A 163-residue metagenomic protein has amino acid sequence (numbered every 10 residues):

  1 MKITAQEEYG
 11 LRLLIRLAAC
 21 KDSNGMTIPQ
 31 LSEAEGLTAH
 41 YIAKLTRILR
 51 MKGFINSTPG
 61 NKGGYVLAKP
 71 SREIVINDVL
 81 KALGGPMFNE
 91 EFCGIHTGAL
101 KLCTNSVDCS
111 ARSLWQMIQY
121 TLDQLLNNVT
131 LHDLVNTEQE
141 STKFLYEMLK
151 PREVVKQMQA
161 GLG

Functional and structural regions predicted by a protein language model:
I15-D22, A68, G84: Short, locally clustered residues in the helix-turn-helix/winged-helix DNA-binding domain
I28-G36: A short alpha-helical element within helix-turn-helix/winged-helix DNA-binding domains across DNA-binding proteins
E33, R50-M51: Alpha-helical residues within the helix-turn-helix
H40: Key DNA-contact positions within bacterial/archaeal DNA-binding proteins
K52-K62, V66-A68: Beta-hairpin "wing" of winged helix-turn-helix
S71-H96, A111-R112, M117-T121: Conserved segment of winged-helix/HTH DNA-binding domains
G94-G163: C-terminal regulatory/oligomerization modules of transcriptional regulators
